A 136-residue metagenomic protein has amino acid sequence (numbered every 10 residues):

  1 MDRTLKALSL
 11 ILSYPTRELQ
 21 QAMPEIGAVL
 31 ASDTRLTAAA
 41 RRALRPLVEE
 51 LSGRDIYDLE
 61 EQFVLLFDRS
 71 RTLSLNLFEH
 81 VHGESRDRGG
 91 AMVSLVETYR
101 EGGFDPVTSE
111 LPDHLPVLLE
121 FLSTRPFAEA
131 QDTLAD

Functional and structural regions predicted by a protein language model:
M1-L115, L119-D136: Charged, alpha-helix-forming regions
